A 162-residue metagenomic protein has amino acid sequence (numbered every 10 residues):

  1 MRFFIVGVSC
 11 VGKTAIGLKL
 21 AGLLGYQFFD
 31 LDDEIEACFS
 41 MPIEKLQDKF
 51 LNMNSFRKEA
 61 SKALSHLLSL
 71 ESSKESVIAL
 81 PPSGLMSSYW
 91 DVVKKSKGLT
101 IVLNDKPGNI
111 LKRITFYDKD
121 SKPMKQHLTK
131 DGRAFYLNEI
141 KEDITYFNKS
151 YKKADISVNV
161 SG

Functional and structural regions predicted by a protein language model:
M1-F3, S73-K74: Pre-Walker A (Motif I) flank of P-loop NTPase domains
F3, K19, L23, L99 (+1 more regions): NTP-dependent small-molecule kinase module
V8: P-loop (Walker A) phosphate-binding loop of NTP-binding proteins
V11: ATP-binding Walker
T14: Walker A/P-loop
L18, G22-S65: Conserved substrate/cofactor phosphate-moiety recognition/catalytic segment in nucleotide-dependent phosphotransferases
S55-L99, L103: Glycine-rich phosphate-binding loop used to anchor ATP phosphates in small-molecule kinases, encompassing both
K97-Y146: A glycine- and Lys/Arg-enriched "phosphate-lid" helix/loop adjacent to the NTP-binding pocket of small-molecule kinases
